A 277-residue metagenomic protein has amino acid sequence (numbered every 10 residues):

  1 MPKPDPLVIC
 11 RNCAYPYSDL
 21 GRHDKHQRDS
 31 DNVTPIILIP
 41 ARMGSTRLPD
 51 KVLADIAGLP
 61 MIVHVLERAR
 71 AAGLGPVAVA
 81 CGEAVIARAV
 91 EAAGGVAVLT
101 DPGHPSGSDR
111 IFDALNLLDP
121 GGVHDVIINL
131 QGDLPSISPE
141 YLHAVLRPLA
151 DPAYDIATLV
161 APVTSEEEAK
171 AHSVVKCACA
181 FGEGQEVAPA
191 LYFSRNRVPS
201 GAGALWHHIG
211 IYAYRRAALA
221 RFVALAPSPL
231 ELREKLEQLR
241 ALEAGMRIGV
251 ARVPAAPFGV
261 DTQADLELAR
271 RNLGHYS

Functional and structural regions predicted by a protein language model:
C10-C13: Cysteine-centered motifs
Y15-D19, K25, D29: Short, positively charged and aromatic/hydrophobic N-terminal segments
N32-C81: N-terminal glycine-rich phosphate-binding loop and ensuing alpha1 helix
L74, G122-H124, P152-D155, M246: Short, high-confidence coil segments that cap the C-terminus of an alpha-helix and link into the following beta-strand
A78, V85-A144: Short phosphate-binding loop-to-helix
I137-S228: Conserved core of the sugar-phosphate nucleotidyltransferase
G203-S277: Conserved alpha/beta core of the MobA/IspD/sugar-nucleotide pyrophosphorylase nucleotidyltransferase superfamily
